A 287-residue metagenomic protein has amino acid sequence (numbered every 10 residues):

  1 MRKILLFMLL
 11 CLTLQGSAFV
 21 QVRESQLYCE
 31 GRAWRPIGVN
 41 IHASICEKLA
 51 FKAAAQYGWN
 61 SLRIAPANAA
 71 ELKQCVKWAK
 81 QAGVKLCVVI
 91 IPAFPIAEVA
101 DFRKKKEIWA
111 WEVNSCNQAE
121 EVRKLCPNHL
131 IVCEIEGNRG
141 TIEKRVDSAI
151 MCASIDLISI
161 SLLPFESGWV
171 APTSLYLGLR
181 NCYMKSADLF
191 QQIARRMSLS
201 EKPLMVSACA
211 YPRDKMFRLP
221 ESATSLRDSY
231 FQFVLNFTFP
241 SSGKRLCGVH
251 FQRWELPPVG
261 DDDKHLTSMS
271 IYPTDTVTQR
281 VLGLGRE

Functional and structural regions predicted by a protein language model:
L5, Q15-S61, A119, R123 (+2 more regions): N-terminal carbohydrate-binding accessory modules
R35-I37, G58-N60, K80-L86, K104-W109 (+4 more regions): Short, well-ordered coil/turn segments that N-cap beta-strands
H42-A55, P95-D101, T141-M151, S229-T238: Short, acidic/polar
E47-E98, Q118-E136, R180, I193-S198 (+1 more regions): Aromatic-lined substrate-binding rim segments of carbohydrate-active enzymes
I96-E120, K124, V132-C133, V206 (+1 more regions): Active-site groove signature of glycoside hydrolases
L130, T141-F217: Glycoside hydrolase catalytic-domain groove-lining segments
P220-T224, Y230-F233, F237-E287: Aromatic-rich peripheral "rim/lid" segments of glycoside hydrolase catalytic domains that contact and position glycan
